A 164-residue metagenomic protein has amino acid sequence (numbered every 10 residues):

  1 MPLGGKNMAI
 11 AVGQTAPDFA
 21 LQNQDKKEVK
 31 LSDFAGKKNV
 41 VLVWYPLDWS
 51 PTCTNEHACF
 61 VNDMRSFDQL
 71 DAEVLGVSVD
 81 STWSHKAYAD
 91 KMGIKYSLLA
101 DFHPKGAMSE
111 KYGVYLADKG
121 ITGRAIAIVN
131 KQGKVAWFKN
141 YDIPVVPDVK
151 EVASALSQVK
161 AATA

Functional and structural regions predicted by a protein language model:
P2-A164: Chalcogenol-based redox active-site neighborhoods
